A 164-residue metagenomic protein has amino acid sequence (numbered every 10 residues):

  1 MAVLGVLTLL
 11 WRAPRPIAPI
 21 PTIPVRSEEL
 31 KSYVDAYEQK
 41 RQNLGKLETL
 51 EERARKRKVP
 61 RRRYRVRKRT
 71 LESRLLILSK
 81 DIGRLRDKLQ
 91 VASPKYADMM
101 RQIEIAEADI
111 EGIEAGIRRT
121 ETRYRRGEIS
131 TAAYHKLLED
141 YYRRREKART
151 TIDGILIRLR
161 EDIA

Functional and structural regions predicted by a protein language model:
M1-P14: Selective detector of the "anchor" transmembrane alpha-helix that sits immediately C-terminal
R15-K56, R67, I77-L89, S93-Y96: Cytoplasmic C-terminal tails of single-pass
K46, G112-I117: Extended, amphipathic, non-transmembrane alpha-helical segments
L50-R61, L89, T120-E128, L159: Secondary-structure edge/capping motif, primarily at the C-terminal ends of alpha-helices and the immediately following
R61-E72, T131-Y142: Short, charged, amphipathic alpha-helical segments
L71-A92, Y142-D162: Amphipathic alpha-helical coiled-coil segments
K88-E104, R125-L137, L159-A164: Long amphipathic alpha-helical coiled-coil segments
Q102-I105, D109-I113: Extracytoplasmic mature domains of secreted or surface-exposed proteins
